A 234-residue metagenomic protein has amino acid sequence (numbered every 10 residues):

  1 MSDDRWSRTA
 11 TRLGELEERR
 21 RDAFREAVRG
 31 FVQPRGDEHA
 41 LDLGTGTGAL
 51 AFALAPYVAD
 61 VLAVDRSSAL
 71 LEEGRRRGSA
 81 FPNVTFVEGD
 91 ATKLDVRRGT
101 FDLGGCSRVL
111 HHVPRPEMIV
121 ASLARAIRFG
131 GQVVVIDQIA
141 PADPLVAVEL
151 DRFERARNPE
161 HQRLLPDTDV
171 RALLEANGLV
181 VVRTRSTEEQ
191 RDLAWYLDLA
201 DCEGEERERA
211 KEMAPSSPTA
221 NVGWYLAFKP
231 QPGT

Functional and structural regions predicted by a protein language model:
M1-G36, A49-A53, L70-E73, A194-A200: Conserved class I S-adenosyl-L-methionine
L41, T47-K93: Class I SAM-dependent methyltransferase SAM/SAH-binding core
G105: A conserved beta-strand element that flanks and buttresses the S-adenosyl-L-methionine
R108-V109: Short catalytic micro-motifs in class I SAM-dependent methyltransferases
E117-F129: A short glycine-rich, Lys/Arg-flanked "PGG" loop and its adjoining helix->strand segment in the class I
V134-A156: Conserved class I S-adenosyl-L-methionine
Q162-N177: Short alpha-helix
N177-T234: Conserved Class I S-adenosyl-L-methionine
